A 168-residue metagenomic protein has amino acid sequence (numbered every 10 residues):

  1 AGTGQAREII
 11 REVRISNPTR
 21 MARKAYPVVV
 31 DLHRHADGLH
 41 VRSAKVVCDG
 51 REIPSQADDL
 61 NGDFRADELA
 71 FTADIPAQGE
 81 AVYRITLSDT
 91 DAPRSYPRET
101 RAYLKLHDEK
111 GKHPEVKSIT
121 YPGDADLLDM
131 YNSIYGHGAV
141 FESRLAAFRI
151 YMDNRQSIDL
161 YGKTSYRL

Functional and structural regions predicted by a protein language model:
A1-T3: Hydrophobic h-region of N-terminal signal peptides that target proteins for export in Gram-negative bacteria
Q5-M130, Y135-G138: Alpha-mannosidase-like glycoside hydrolase catalytic domains involved in N-glycan trimming, generalizing to other
G136-L168: Acidic-aromatic substrate-binding/catalytic surfaces of carbohydrate-active enzymes
